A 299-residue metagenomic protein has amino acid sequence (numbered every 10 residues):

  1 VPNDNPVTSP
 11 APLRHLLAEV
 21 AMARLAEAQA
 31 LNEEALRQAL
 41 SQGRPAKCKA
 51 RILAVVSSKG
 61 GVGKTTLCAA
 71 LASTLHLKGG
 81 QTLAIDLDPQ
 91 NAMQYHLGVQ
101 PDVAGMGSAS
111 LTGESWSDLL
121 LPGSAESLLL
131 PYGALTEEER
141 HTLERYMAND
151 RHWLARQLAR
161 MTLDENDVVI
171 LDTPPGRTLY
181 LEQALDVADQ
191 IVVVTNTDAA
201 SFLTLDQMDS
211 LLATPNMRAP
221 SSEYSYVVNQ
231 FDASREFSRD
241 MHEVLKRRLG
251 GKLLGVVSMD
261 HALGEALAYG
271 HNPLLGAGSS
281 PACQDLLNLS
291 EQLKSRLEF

Functional and structural regions predicted by a protein language model:
P2-R44, M217-F299: C-terminal lobe/tail of nucleotide-utilizing enzymes
C48-Q90: Walker A/P-loop phosphate-binding motif and the immediately C-terminal alpha-helix
A70, T74, H96, Q183: Active-site signature of alpha/beta-hydrolase-fold catalytic machinery across serine- and Asp/Cys-nucleophile hydrolases
K78, D164, V168-S258: Conserved catalytic-core segment of NTP-binding enzymes
K78-T82, L87-Y132, L254: Phosphate-binding loop that captures ATP/GTP phosphates
P89-Q90, A125, A134-E137, D198-A199 (+2 more regions): Conserved nucleotide-binding/hydrolysis micro-motifs of P-loop NTPases
V99-A104, L211-L212, H242-V244, H271-L274: Short, hinge-like loop/turn segments at secondary-structure boundaries
W116, L129-T178: Cytosolic-facing regulatory segments adjacent to core modules
